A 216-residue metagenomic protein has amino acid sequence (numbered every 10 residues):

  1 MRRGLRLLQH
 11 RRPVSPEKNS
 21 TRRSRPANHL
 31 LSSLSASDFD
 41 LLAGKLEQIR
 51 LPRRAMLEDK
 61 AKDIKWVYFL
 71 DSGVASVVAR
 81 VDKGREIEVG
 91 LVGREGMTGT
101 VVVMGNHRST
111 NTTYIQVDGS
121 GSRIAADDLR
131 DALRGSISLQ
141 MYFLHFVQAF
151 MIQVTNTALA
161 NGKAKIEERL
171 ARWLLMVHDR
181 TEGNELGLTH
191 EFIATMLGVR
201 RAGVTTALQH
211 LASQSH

Functional and structural regions predicted by a protein language model:
G4-P52, M97, V102-V103: Cyclic nucleotide-binding regulatory module and flanking cytosolic helices
L31, V67, V89, G121-S122 (+1 more regions): A residue-level structural signature of the nucleotidyltransferase/glycosyltransferase Rossmann-like core
A55-D118: Cyclic nucleotide-binding regulatory domains
W66, F143, I166: Hydrophobic (often cysteine-bearing) scaffold residues that line and stabilize catalytic clefts of nucleotide/cofactor
G90-Q148, I152, N156: Cyclic-nucleotide recognition modules
V154-I166: Short, Lys/Arg-enriched, Trp-marked, Pro/Gly-tolerant hinge/linker segments that flank
R169, W173-V177: Short amphipathic alpha-helical elements of helix-turn-helix/winged-helix folds
M176-H216: Phosphate-/nucleic-acid-contacting segments
